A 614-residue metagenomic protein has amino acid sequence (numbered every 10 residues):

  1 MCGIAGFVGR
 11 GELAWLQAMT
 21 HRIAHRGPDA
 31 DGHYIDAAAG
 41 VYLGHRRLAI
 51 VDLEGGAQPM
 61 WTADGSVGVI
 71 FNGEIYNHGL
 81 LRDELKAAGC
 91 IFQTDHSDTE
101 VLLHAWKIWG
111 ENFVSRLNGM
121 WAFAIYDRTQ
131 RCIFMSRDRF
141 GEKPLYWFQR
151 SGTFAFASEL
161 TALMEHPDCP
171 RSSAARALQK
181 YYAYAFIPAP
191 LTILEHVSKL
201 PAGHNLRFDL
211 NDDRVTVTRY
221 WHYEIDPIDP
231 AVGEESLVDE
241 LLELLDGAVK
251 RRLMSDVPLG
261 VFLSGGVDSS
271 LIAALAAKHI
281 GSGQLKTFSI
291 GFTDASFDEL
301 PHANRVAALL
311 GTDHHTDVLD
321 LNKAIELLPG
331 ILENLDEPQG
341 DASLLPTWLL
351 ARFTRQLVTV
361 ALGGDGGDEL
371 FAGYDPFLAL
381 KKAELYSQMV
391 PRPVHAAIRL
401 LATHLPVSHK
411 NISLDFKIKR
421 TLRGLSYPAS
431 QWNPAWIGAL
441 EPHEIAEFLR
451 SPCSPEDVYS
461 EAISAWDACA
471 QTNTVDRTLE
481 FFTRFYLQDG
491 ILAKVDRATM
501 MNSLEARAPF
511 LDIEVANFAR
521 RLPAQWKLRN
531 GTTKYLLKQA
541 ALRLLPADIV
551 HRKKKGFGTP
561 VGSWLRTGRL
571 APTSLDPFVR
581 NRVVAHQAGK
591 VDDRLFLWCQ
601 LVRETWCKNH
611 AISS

Functional and structural regions predicted by a protein language model:
M1-I4, G89-I91, N112, E165 (+6 more regions): Adenosyl-5′-phosphate
M1-L335, T347, A351, L542-R543 (+4 more regions): Cysteine-centered catalytic environments shared across enzyme families
Q17, G79, E100, R176 (+10 more regions): Non-catalytic, well-ordered alpha-helical scaffold segments
R139, L349-H409, Y486, I491 (+1 more regions): Active-site adenylate/phosphate-handling loop in enzymes that bind or generate adenylated species
A183, L253, G281, A308 (+8 more regions): Hydrophobic alpha-helix feature that most strongly marks membrane-spanning transmembrane helices and their immediate
L241, A342-P346, P393, T483: Soluble or luminal CAZymes and related metallo-dependent hydrolases
P329-E333, R355, F377-A379, W564-R566: Short low-complexity, flexible loop/linker segments enriched in glycine and/or proline with clustered acidic
E337-D341: Acceptor-substrate binding/catalytic loop of class I
